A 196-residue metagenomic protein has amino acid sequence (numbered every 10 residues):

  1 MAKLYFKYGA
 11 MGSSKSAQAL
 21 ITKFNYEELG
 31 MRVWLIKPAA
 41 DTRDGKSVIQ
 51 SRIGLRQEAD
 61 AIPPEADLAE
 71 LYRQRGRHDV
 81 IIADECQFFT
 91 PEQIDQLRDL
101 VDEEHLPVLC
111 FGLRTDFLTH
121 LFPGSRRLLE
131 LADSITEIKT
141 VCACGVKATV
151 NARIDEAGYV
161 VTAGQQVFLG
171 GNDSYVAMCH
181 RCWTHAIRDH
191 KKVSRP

Functional and structural regions predicted by a protein language model:
M1-Y72, D116-R127, E137-T140, V160-T162 (+1 more regions): Conserved P-loop
L4-F6, R32-W34, D79-I82, P107-L109: Residue-level preference for the first positions of well-ordered beta-strands
R75-V80, C86: Short acidic/histidine-rich motifs immediately flanking catalytic phosphotransfer sites in two-component signaling
D84-C86, G112-L113: Walker B catalytic acidic pair
C86-L97, F117-F122: Conserved ATPase-coupling elements of RecA-like P-loop NTPase cores
V101-G124: Sensor-1/coupling segment of RecA-like P-loop NTPase cores
A132: Short basic (Lys/Arg) and small-residue
T140-F168: Short recognition patches in nucleic-acid-associated and regulatory proteins
